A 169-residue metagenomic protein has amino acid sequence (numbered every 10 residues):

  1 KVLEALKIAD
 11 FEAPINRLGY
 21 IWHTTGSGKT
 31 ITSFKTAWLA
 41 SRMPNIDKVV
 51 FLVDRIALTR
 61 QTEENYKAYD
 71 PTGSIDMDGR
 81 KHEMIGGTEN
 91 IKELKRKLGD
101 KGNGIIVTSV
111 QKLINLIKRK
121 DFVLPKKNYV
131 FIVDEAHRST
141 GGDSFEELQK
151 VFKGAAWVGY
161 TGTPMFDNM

Functional and structural regions predicted by a protein language model:
K1-M169: RecA-like P-loop NTPase motor core of helicase/translocase proteins
